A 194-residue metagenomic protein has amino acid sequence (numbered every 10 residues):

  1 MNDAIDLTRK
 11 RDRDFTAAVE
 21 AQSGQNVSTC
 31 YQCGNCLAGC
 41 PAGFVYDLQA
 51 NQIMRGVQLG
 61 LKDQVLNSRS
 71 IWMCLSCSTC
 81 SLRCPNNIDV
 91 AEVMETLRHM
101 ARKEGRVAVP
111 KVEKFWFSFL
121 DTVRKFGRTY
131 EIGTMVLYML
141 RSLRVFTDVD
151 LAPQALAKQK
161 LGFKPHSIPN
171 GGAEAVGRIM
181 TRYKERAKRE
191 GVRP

Functional and structural regions predicted by a protein language model:
M1-T29, N35-G39, Y46-R55, K62 (+1 more regions): Non-ligating segments of multi-cofactor redox enzymes
G24-G43, S68-I88: Cysteine-centered iron-sulfur cluster-binding motifs in ferredoxin-type domains/subunits of redox enzymes
M54-K62, S70-S76: A short glycine/small-residue-enriched secondary-structure motif
V65: A compact, surface-exposed functional segment
